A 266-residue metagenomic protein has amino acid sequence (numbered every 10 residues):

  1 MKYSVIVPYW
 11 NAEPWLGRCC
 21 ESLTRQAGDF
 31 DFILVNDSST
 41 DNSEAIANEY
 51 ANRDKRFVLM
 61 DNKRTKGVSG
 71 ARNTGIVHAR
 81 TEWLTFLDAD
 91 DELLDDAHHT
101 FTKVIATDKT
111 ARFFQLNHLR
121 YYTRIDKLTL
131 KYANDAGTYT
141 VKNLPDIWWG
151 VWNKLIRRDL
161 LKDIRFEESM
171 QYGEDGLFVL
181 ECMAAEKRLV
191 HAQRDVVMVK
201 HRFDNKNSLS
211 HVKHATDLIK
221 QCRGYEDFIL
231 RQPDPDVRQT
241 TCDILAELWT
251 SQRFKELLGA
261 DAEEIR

Functional and structural regions predicted by a protein language model:
V7, D29-S38, V58-N62, A89: Short beta-strand/loop segment that forms part of the nucleotide-sugar
E21-F30: Short, acidic, metal-binding catalytic loop of nucleotide-sugar glycosyltransferases
S22, N36-A45, R64, D88: A conserved acidic beta->alpha catalytic loop
N62-A79: Glycine-rich, basic loop-to-helix element that forms the pyrophosphate-binding segment of sugar-nucleotide handling
L84: Short aromatic/hydrophobic "clamp" motif used to bind/position activated sugar donors
L94-R165: Flexible acidic/His/Gly-enriched loops in nucleotide-sugar-dependent glycosyltransferase catalytic domains
Y139-A215: Conserved nucleotide-sugar donor-binding catalytic segment
G150, L177, H191-R266: C-terminal subregions of glycosyltransferases and related glycan-biosynthesis enzymes
